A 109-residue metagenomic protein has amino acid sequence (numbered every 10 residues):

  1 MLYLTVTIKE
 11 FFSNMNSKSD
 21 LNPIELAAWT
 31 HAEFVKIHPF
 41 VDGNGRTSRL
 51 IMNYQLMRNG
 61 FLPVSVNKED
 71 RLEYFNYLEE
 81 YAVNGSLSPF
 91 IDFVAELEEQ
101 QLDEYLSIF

Functional and structural regions predicted by a protein language model:
M1-F109: FIC/Doc superfamily catalytic core
